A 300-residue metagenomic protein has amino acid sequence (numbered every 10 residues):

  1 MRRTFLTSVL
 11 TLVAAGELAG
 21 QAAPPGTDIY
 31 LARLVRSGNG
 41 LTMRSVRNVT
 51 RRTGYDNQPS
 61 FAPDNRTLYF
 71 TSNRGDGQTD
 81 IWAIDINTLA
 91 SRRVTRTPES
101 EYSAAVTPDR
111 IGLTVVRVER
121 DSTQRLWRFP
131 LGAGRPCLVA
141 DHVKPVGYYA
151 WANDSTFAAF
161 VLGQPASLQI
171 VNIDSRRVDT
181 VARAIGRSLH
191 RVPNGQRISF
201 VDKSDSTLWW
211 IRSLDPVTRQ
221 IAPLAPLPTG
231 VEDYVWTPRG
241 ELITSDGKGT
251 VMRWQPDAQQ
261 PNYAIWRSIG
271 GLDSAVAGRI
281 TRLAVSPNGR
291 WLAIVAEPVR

Functional and structural regions predicted by a protein language model:
M1, G16-Q21: Basic/polar N-terminal segments that are highly enriched at the extreme N-terminus, encompassing both cleavable
R2-L6: N-terminal export leaders
T7-A15: Bacterial N-terminal signal peptides
G20-R300: Sequence signature of WD/YWTD-type beta-propeller architectures
